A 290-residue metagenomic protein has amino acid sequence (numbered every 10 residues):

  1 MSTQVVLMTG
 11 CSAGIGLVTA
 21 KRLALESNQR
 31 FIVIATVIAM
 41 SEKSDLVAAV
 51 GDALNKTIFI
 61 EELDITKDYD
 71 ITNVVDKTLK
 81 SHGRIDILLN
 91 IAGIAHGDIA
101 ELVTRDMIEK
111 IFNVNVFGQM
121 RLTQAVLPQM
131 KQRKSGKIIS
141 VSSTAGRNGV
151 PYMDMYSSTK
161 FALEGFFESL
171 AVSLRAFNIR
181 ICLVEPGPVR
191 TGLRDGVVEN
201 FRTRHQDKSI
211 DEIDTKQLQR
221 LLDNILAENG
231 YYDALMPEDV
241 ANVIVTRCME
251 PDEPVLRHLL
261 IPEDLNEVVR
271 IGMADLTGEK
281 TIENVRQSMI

Functional and structural regions predicted by a protein language model:
S12-A13: Conserved glycine-rich cofactor-binding loop
L25-D45: Conserved glycine-rich Rossmann-like NAD(P)H-binding loop of the short-chain dehydrogenase/reductase
D52-Y69: Rossmann-fold cofactor-recognition segment
T57, I99-A100, M107-E109: Substrate-binding pocket helix/loop in short-chain dehydrogenase/reductase
T123, T159: Active-site helix of classical SDR
S143: Residue(s) in the substrate-gating loop at a strand-loop-helix junction that position the organic substrate next
A176-P254: SDR active-site lid
